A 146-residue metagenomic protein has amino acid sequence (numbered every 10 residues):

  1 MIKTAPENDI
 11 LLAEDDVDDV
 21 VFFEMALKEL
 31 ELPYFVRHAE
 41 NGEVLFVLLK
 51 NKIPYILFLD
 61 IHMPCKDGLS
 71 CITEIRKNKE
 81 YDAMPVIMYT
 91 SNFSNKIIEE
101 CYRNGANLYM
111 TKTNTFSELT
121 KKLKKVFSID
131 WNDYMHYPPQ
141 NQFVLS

Functional and structural regions predicted by a protein language model:
E7-D19, F23-L27, L57: Conserved acidic segment of CheY-like receiver
H38-I56, T120: Acidic, metal-coordinating helix/loop segments flanking the phosphotransfer/catalytic sites of two-component signaling
M63: Receiver (REC) domain active-site loop signature in two-component systems and cognate sites in sensor histidine kinases
N107: Short, glycine/charged-rich "phosphate-handling" switch motifs in NTP-dependent and phosphotransfer domains
K112: A Lys-centered signature of the CheY-like receiver
E118, W131-S146: CheY-like receiver
